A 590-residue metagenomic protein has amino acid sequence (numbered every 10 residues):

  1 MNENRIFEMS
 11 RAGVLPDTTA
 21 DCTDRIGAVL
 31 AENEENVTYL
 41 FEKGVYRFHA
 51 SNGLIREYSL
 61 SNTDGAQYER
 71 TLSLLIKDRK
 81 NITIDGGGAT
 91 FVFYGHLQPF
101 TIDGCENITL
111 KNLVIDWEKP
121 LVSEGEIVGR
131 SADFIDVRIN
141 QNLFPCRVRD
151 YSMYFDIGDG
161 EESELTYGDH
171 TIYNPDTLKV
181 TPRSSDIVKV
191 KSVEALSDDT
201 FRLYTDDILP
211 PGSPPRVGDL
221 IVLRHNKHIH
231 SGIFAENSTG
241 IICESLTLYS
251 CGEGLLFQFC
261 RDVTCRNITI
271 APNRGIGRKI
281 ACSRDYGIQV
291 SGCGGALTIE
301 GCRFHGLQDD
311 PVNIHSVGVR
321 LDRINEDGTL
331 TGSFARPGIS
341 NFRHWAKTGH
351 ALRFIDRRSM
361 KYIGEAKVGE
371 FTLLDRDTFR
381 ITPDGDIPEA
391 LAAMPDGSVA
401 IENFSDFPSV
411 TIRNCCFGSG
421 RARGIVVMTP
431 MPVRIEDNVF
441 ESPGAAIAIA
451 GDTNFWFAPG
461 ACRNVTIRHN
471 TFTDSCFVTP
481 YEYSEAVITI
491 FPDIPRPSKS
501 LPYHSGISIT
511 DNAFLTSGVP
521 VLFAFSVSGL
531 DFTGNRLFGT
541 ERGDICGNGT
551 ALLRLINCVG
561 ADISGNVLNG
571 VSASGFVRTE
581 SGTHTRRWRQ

Functional and structural regions predicted by a protein language model:
M1-Q590: Extracellular/periplasmic carbohydrate-active domains that bind, remodel, or depolymerize complex polysaccharides
